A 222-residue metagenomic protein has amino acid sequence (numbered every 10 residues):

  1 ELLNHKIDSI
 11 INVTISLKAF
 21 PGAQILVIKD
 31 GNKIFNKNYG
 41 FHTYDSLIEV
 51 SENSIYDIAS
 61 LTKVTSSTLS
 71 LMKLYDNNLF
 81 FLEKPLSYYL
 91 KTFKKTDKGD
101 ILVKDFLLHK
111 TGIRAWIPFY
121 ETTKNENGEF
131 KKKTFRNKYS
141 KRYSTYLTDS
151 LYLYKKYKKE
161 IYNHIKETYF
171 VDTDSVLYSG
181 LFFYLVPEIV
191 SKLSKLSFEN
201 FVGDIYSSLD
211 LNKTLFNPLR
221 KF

Functional and structural regions predicted by a protein language model:
L2-Y56, L79-F81, Y162-E167: Short, conserved catalytic-motif segment at the N-terminal edge
L3, A59, Y178-S179: Residue-level marker of regulatory loop/turn positions in helix-turn-helix DNA-binding domains and in histidine
I11, I25, G31, I55-K84 (+1 more regions): Active-site SXXK
K29, T62, L86, L177 (+1 more regions): Short, solvent-exposed turn/loop segments enriched in Gly/Ser/Thr/Pro and often Arg
I34, D45, M72-K91, K192-R220: Short, well-structured active-site flanking segments
S70-Y75, L90, L107-R114: Generic hydrophobic/packing signal
K98-F222: Short, surface-exposed loop or secondary-structure junction motifs that flank catalytic or metal-binding residues
